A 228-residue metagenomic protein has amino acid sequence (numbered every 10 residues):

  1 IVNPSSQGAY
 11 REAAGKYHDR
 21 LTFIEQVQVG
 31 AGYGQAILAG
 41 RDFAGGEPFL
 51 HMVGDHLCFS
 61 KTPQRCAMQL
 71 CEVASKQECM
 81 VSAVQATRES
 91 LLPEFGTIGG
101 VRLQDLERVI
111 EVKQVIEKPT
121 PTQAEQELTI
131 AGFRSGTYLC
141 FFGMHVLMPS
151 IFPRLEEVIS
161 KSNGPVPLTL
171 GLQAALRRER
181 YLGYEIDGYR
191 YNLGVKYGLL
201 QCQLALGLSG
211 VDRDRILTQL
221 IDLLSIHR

Functional and structural regions predicted by a protein language model:
I1-H51, C58-T62: Conserved N-terminal catalytic core of the sugar/cofactor nucleotidyltransferase
A9-L21, V73, Q104-L106, A174-L176: Short, conserved catalytic or adaptor-binding loops enriched in Gly and charged residues
R20-T22, E111, R180-L182: Conserved beta-strand segments of alpha/beta enzyme cores
F23, G40, D55, I98 (+2 more regions): Residue-level signal for inorganic ion chemistry
Q28-Y33, E89-L91, P121-A124, R190-N192: A short acidic, often aromatic-flanked loop/helix-cap motif at beta-alpha or helix-coil junctions that lines enzyme
H51-G54, A83-A86, E185-I186: Short beta-strand segments
F59-H145, P149, P153: Conserved core of the sugar-phosphate nucleotidyltransferase
R108, A124-R228: Conserved alpha/beta core of the MobA/IspD/sugar-nucleotide pyrophosphorylase nucleotidyltransferase superfamily
